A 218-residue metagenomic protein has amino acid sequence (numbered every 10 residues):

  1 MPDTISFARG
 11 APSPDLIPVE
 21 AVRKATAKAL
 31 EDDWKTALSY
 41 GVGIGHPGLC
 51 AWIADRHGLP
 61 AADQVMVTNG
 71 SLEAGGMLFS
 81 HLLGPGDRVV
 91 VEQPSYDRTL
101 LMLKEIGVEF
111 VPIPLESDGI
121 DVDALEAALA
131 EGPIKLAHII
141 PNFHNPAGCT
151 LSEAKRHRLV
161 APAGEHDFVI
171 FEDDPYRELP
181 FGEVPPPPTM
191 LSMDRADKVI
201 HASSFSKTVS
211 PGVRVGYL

Functional and structural regions predicted by a protein language model:
M1-I44, F168: N-terminal "arm"/small-domain region of PLP-dependent enzymes with the aminotransferase-like
R9-A11, S71, C149, V213 (+1 more regions): Gly/Ser/Thr-rich helix-start
G10-S13, P141-N145, K207: Short glycine-rich anion-binding loops that position phosphate/pyrophosphate groups of nucleotides and phosphorylated
I17-A21, G182-V184, G212-R214: Short aromatic-enriched loop/helix-cap "lid" or pocket-rim segments at secondary-structure transitions that line
T36-D167, E178-A196, I200: Conserved core of the PLP fold type I
L191-L218: Active-site PLP attachment segment
